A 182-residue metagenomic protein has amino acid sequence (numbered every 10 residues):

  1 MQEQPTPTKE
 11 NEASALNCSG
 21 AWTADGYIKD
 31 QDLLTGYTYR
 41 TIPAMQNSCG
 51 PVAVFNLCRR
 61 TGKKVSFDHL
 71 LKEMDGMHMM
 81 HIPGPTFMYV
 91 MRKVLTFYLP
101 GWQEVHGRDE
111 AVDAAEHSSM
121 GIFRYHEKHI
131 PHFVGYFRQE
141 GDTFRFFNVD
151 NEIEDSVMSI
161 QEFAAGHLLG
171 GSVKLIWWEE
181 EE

Functional and structural regions predicted by a protein language model:
M1-M80: Active-site-adjacent structural segments surrounding the nucleophilic cysteine of cysteine proteases and isopeptidases
C49, L95, L175: A residue-level signal for conserved active-site and pocket-lining positions in enzyme catalytic cores
K63, L99-P100, M120: Short aromatic/hydrophobic-glycine micro-motifs
P85-F87, M91-E104: Helix-adjacent hinge/juxtasegments
Q103-F146: Active-site-adjacent substructure of cysteine-protease-like catalytic cores
A115-H117, F137-E182: Noncatalytic regulatory segments and standalone regulatory/sensor domains
